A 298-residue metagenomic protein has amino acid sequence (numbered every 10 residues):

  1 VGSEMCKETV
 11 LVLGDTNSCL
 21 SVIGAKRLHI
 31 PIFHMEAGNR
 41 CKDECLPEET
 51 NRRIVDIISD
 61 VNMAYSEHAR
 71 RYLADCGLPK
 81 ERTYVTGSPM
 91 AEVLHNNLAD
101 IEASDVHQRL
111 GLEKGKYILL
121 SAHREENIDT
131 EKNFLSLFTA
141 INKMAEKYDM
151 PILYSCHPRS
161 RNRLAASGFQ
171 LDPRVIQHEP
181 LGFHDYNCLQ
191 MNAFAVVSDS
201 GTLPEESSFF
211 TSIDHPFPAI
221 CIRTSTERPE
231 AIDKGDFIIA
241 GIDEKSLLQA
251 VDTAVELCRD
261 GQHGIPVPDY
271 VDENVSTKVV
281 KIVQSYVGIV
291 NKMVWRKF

Functional and structural regions predicted by a protein language model:
V1-E8: Short, small-residue-biased leader/transition segments that mark boundaries at the very start of proteins
L11-L13, C19-V22, H34-M35, N62 (+1 more regions): A donor-sugar binding/catalytic signature common to diverse glycosyltransferases and related nucleotide-sugar
K26-E48, R223-I232: Short, acidic/small-residue loops that bind anionic groups at enzyme active sites
H34, Q177, S208-H263: Nucleotide-sugar donor-binding patch of glycosyltransferase catalytic domains
R40-D60, Q190: A conserved, positively charged/aromatic
V55-K132, F298: A nucleotide-sugar donor-handling region in carbohydrate enzymes
I101-N192, K297: Donor-nucleotide binding loops and adjacent catalytic segments primarily of GT-B fold Leloir glycosyltransferases
E256-F298: C-terminal amphipathic helix plus adjacent low-complexity, charged tail appended to glycosyltransferase catalytic
